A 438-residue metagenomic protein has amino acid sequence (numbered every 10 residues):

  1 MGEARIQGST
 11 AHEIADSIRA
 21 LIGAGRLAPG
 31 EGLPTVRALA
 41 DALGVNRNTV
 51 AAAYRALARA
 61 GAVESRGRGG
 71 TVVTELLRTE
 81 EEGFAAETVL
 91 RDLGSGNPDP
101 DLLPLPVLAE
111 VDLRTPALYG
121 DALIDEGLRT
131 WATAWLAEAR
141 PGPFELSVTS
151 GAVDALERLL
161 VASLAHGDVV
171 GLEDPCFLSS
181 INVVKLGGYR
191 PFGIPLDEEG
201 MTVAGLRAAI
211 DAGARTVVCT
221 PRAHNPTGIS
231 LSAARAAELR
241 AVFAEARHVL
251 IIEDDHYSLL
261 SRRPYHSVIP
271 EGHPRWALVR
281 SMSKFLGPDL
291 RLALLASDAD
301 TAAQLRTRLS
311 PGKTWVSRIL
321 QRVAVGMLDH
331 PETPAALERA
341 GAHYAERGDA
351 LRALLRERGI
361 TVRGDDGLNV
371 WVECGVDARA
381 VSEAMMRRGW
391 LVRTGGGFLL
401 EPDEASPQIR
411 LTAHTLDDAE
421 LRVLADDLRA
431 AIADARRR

Functional and structural regions predicted by a protein language model:
M1-G120, S310-S317, L328, E338-E346 (+6 more regions): N-terminal basic, amphipathic alpha-helical segments
V63, V169, R190, L250 (+2 more regions): Residue-level detector of anion-binding/catalytic polar loops
G67, R222, D255-Y257, M282: Short strand-turn motif at the edge of the Rossmann-like AdoMet-binding core
R68, P143, R363-N369: Short Gly/Ser/Thr- and Asp/Glu-enriched loop/turn motifs at secondary-structure junctions
P98, R222-H224, K284, L416: Short glycine-rich anion-binding loops that position phosphate/pyrophosphate groups of nucleotides and phosphorylated
A117-R247, L259-A277, D434-R436: Conserved core of the PLP fold type I
L172, E253-D254: Hydrophobic residues in beta-strands of the RecA-like P-loop NTPase core, especially within AAA+ ATPase
L278-L355, I360-V362: PLP-dependent aminotransferase class I/II
